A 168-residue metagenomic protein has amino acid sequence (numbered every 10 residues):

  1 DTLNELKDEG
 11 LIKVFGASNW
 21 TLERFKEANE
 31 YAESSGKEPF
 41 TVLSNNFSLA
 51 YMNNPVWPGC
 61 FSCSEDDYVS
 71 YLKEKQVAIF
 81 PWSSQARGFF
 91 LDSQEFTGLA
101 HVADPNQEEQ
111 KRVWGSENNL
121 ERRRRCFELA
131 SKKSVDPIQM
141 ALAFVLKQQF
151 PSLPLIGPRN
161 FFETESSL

Functional and structural regions predicted by a protein language model:
D1-L168: Beta/alpha (TIM)-barrel catalytic core signal, keyed to glycine-rich beta->alpha loops juxtaposed to Asp/Glu that bind
